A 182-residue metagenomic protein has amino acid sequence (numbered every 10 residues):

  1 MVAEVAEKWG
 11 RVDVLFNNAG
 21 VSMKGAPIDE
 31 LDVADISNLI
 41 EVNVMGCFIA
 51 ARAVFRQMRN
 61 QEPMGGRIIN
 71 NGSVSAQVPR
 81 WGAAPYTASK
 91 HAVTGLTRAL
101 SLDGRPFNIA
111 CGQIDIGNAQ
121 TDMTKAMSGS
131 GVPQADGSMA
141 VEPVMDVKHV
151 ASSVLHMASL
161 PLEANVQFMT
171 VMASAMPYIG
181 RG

Functional and structural regions predicted by a protein language model:
M1-G10: Conserved amphipathic alpha-helix within the SDR
A26-I28, D35-N38: Substrate-binding pocket helix/loop in short-chain dehydrogenase/reductase
A51, S89: Active-site helix of classical SDR
R56, L102-R105: Alpha-helical segment proximal to the catalytic Tyr-Lys
S73: Residue(s) in the substrate-gating loop at a strand-loop-helix junction that position the organic substrate next
V78-A84, E142: Active-site loop immediately N-terminal to the catalytic Tyr-X3-Lys motif of short-chain dehydrogenase/reductase
Q113-I114, P133-G180: C-terminal helical subdomain
